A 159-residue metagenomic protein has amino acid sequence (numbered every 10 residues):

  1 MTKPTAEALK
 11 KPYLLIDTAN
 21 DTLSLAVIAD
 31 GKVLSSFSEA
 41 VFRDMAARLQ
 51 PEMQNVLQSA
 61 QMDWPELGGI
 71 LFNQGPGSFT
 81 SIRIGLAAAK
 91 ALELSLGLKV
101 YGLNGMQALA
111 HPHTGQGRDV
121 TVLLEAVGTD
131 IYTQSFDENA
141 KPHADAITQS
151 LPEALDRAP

Functional and structural regions predicted by a protein language model:
T2-F72: N-terminal beta-alpha supersecondary unit
K3-L9, K32, D44, K99-P159: Surface "functional belts" at beta-alpha junctions
Y13-L15, L71-N73, S81, D119-L123: Short glycine-aspartate micro-motif
D21, G75-P76, V127-T129: Short glycine-rich anion-binding loops that position phosphate/pyrophosphate groups of nucleotides and phosphorylated
R48-P51, A87, A91, A108: Short amphipathic alpha-helical face segments that pack within enzyme cores and frequently flank/anchor catalytic
A60-P65, L94-L103, R118: Phosphate-handling active-site elements
G69-V100: DPxDG-like acidic metal-binding loop motif
